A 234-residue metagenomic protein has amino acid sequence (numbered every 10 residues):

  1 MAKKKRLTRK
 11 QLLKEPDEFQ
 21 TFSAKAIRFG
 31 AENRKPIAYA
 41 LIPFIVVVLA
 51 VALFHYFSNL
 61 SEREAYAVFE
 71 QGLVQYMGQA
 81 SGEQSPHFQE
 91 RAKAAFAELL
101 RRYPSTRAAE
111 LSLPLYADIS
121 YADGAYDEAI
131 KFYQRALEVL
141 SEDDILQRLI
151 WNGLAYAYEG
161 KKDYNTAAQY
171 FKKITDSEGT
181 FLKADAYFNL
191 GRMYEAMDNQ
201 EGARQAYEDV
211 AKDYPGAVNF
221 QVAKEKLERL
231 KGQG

Functional and structural regions predicted by a protein language model:
A2-P43: N-terminal positive-inside, membrane-proximal cytosolic segments immediately preceding the first
R102-A109, D123, E138-Q147, T175-K183 (+2 more regions): Short solvent-exposed coil/turn linkers within tandem alpha-helical repeat scaffolds
